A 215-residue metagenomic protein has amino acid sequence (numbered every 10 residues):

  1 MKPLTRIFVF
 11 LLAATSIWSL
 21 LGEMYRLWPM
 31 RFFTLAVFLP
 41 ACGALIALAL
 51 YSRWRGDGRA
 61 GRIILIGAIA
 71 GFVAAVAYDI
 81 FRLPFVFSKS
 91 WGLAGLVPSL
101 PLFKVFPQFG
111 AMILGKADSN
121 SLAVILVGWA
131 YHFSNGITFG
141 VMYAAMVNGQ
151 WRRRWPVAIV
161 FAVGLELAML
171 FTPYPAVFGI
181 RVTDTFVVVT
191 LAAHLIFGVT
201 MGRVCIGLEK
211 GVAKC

Functional and structural regions predicted by a protein language model:
M1-G58: Transmembrane alpha-helices
A13-M24, A75-I80, A162-P173: Aromatic-anchored segments of alpha-helical transmembrane domains
L39-S52, T138-V141, A193-L208: Hydrophobic cores of alpha-helical transmembrane segments in multi-pass inner/ER membrane proteins, independent
I63-S90: N-terminal signal-anchor transmembrane alpha helix
P84, S88-G92, F171-A193: Interfacial helix-loop-helix junctions of multi-pass membrane proteins
S88-S121: Membrane-interface interhelical connector segments
K116-N135: Individual transmembrane alpha-helix segments
I137, V141, V147-L167, C215: Internal alpha-helical transmembrane segments of multi-pass membrane proteins
